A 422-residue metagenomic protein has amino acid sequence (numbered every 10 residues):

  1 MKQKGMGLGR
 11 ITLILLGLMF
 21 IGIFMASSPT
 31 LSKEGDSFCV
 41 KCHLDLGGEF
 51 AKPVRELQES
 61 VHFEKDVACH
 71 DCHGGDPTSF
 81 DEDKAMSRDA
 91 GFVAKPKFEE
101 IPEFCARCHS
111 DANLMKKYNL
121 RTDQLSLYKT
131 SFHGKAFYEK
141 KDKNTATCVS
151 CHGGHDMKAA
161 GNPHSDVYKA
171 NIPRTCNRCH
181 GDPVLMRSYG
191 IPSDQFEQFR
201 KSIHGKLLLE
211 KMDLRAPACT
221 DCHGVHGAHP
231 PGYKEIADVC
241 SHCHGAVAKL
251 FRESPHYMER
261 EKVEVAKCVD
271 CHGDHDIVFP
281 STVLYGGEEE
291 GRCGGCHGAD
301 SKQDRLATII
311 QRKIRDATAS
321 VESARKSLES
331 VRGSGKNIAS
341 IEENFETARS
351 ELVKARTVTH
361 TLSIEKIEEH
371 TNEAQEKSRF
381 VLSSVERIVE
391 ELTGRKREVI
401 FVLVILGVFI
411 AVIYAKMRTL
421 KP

Functional and structural regions predicted by a protein language model:
M1-L8: N-terminal secretory signal peptides that target proteins for export/translocation
I14-I23: Bacterial N-terminal signal peptides
F24-Y414, L420: Short sequence/structural segments immediately N-terminal
